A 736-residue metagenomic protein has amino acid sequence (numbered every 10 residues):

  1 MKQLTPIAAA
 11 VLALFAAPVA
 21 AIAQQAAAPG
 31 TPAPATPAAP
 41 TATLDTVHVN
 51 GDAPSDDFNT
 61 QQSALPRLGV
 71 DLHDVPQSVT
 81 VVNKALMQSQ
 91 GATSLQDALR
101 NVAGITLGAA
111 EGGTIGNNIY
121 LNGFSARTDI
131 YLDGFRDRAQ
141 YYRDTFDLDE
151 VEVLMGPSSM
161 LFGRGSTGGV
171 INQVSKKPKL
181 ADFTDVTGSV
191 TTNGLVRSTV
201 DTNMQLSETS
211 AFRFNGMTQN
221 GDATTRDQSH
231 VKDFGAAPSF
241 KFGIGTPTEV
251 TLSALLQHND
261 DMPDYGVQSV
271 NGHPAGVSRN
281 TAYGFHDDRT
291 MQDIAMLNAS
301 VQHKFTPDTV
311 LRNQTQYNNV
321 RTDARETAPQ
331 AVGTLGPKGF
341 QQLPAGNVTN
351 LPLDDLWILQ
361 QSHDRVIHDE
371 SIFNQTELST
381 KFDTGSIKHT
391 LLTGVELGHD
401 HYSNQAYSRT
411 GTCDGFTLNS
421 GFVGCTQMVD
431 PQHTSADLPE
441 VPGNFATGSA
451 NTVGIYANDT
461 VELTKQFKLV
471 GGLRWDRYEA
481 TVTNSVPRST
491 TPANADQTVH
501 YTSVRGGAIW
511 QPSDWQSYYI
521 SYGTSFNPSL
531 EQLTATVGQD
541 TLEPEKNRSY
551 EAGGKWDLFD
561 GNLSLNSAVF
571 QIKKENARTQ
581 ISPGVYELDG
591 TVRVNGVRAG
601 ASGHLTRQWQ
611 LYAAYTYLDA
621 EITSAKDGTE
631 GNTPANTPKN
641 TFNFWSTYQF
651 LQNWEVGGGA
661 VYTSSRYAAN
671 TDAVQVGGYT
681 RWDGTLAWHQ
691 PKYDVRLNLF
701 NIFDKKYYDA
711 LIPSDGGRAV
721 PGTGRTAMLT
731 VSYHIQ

Functional and structural regions predicted by a protein language model:
L44-A181, A552: Acidic, small-polar-rich N-terminal luminal/periplasmic segments of exported/outer-membrane proteins
D147-D149, M160-P238, I244-T248, L563: Outer-membrane beta-barrel translocator/receptor signature
Q219-T224, A236-K304, Y317-D369, G415-N444 (+3 more regions): Acidic/polar loop-and-plug regions of large Gram-negative outer-membrane beta-barrel proteins
S300-N318, Q360-T483: Face-selective signature of the C-terminal outer-membrane beta-barrel domain
Q302-K304, V310-Q316, V320-A328, S517-Y519 (+3 more regions): Membrane-embedded beta-barrel scaffold of Gram-negative outer-membrane proteins
D369, K388-L392, E396-D400, A446-K574 (+4 more regions): Structural signature of Gram-negative outer-membrane beta-barrels, strongest in the C-terminal barrel of TonB-dependent
Q571-K573, L588-T671, F703, T730-Q736: Gram-negative outer-membrane beta-barrel transporters
T606, Y662-A669, A687-Q736: C-terminal beta-signal and adjacent terminal beta-strands/loops of Gram-negative outer-membrane beta-barrel proteins
